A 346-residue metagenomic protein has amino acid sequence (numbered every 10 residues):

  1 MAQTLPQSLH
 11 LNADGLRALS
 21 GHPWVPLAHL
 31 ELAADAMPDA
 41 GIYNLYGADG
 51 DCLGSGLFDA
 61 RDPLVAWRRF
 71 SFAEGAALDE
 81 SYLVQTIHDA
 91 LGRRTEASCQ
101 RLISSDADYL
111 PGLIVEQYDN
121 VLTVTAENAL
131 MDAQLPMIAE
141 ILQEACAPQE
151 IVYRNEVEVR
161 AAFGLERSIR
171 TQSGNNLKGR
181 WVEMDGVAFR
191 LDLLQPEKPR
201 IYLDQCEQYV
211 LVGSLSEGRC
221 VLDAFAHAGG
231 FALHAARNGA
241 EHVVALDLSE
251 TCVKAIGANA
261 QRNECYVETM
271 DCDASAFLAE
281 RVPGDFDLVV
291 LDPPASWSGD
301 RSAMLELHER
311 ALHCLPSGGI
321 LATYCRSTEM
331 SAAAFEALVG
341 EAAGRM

Functional and structural regions predicted by a protein language model:
M1-Q117: Non-catalytic accessory regions of SAM-dependent methyltransferases
G47, L57, E127, L193 (+1 more regions): Short clusters of small/polar residues that mark proteolytic maturation junctions
V65-R68, A77, T125, A133-I138 (+1 more regions): A short, polar/proline- and glycine-enriched secondary-structure boundary/capping micro-motif
D79-Y82, D89-R93, A147-L165, G213-N238 (+1 more regions): A short, charged
I103-E116, D132-Y202, V210: Non-catalytic substrate-recognition/targeting regions of SAM-dependent transferases
V121-E127: Carbohydrate-binding surface patches
Q172-M346: Rossmann-like S-adenosyl-L-methionine
